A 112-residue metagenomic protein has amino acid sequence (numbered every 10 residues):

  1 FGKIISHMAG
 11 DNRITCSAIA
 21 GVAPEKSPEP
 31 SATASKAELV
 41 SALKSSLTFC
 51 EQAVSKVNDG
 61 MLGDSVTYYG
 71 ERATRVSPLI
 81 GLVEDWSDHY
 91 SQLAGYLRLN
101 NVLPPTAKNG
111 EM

Functional and structural regions predicted by a protein language model:
F1-P28, T67-M112: Short, contiguous alpha-helical
S31: Short, aromatic/His-centered strand-loop micro-motif at the edge of beta-sheets
A34-T67, A73-Y90, A94-G95: Acidic/histidine-rich alpha-helical segments that form the ligand environment of transition-metal centers
